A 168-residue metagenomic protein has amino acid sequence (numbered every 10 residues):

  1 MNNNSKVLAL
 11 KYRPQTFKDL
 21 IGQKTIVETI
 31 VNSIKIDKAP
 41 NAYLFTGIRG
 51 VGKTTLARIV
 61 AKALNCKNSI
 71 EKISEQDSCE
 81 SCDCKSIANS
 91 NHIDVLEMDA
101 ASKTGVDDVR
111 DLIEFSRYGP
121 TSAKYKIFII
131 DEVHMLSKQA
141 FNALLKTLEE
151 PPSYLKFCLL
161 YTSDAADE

Functional and structural regions predicted by a protein language model:
M1-S163: P-loop/Walker A NTP-binding region and its immediately flanking N-terminal helices in P-loop NTPase folds
D164-E168: A short, hydrophobic C-terminal helix/tail in secreted or cell-surface proteins
